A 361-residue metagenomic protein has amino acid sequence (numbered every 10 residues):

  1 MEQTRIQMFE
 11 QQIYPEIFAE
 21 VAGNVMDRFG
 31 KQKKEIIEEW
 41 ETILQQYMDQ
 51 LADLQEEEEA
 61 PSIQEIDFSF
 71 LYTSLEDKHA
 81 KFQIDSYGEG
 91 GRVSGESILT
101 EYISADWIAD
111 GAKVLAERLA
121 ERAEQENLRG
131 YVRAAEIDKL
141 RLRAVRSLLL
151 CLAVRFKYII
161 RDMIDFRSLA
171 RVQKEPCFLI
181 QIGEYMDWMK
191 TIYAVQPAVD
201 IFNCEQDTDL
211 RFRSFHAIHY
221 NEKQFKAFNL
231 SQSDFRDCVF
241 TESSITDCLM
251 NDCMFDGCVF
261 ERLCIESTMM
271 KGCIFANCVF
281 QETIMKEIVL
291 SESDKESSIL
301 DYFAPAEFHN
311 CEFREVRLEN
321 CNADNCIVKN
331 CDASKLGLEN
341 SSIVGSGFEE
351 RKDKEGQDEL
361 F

Functional and structural regions predicted by a protein language model:
M1-G23: N-terminal alpha-helical "arm" segments
E16-I63: Short N-terminal edge-element motif at the start of the domain
M48-G88, Q173-Q196: Amphipathic, interaction-prone secondary-structure segments
S74-R129: Intrinsically disordered, low-complexity regulatory segments enriched in Ser/Thr/Pro and charged residues
S86-L99, R141, F225-D237, L300: Short, flexible N-terminal segments of the mature chain
R118-L152: Compositionally biased, intrinsically disordered linkers/stalks adjacent to structured regions
K139-I218, E222-K223, F228: Elongated scaffolding segments in large macromolecular assemblies, built predominantly from amphipathic alpha-helices
A194-F361: Tandem repeat scaffolds
